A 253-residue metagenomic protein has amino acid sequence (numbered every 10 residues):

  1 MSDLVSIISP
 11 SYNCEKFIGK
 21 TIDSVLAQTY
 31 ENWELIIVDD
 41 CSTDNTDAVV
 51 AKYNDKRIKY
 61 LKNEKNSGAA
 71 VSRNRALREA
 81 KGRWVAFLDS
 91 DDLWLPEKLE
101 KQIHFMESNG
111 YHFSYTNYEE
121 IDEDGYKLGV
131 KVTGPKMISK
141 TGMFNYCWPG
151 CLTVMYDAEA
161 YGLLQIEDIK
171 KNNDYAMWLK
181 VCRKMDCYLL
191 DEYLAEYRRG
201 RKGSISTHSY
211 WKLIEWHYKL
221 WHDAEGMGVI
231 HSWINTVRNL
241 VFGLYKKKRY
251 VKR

Functional and structural regions predicted by a protein language model:
M1-L26: N-proximal low-complexity "stem/linker" segments adjacent to membrane-targeting elements
K16-G19, D44-K52, L93, E97: Acidic helix N-cap motif at the loop->helix transition within catalytic regions of sugar-transfer enzymes
S24, E31, D39-A48, K65-S67 (+1 more regions): A conserved acidic beta->alpha catalytic loop
N63-A80, K101: Glycine-rich, basic loop-to-helix element that forms the pyrophosphate-binding segment of sugar-nucleotide handling
R78, V130-K212, W216-H217: Conserved nucleotide-sugar donor-binding catalytic segment
V85: Short aromatic/hydrophobic "clamp" motif used to bind/position activated sugar donors
D89-L93, N117: The conserved acidic donor/metal-binding loop of glycosyltransferases
E97-L128: Conserved donor NDP-sugar-binding/catalytic core segment of glycosyltransferases
